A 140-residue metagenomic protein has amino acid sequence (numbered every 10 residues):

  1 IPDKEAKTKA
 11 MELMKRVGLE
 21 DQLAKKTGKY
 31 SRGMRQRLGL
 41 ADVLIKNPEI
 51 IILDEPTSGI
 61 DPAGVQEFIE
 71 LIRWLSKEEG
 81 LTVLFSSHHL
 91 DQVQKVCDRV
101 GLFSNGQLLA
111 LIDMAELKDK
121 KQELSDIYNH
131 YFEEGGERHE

Functional and structural regions predicted by a protein language model:
P2-Q22: Conserved ABC ATPase "signature" region
K26-Y30: Conserved ABC ATPase signature
N47: Conserved catalytic motifs of ABC-family nucleotide-binding domains
I51-D54: Catalytic Walker B motif of ABC-type/P-loop ATPase nucleotide-binding domains
Q66-E78: Helical segment within the ABC ATPase nucleotide-binding domain
G80-S86: Conserved H-loop
